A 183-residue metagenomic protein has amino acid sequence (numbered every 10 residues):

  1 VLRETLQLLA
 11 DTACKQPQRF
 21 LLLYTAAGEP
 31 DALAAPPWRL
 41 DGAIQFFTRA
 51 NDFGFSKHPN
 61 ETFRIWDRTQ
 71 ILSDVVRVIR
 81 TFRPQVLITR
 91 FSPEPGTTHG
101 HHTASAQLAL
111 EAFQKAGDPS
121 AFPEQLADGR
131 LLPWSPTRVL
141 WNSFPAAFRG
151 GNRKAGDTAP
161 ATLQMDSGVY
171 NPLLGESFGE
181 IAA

Functional and structural regions predicted by a protein language model:
V1-P123: Active-site beta-strand->loop->alpha-helix modules in alpha/beta enzyme cores, enriched in Gly/His/Asp(Glu)
K115-A183: The feature marks non-catalytic terminal segments
